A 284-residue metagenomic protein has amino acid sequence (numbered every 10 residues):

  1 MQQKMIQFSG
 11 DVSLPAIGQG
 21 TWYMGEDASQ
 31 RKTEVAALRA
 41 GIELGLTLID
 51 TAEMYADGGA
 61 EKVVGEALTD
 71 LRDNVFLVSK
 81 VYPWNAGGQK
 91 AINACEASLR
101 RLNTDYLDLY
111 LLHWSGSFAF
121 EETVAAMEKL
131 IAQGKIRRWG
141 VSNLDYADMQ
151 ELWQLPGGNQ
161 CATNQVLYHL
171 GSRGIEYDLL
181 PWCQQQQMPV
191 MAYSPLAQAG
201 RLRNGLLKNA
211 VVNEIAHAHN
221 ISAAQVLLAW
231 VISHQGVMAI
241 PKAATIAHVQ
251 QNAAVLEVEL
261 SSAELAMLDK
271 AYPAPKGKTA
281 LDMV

Functional and structural regions predicted by a protein language model:
M1-V75, M283-V284: N-terminal binding-site loop/beta-alpha segment at the start of enzyme catalytic domains that lines or forms
F8-S9, E43, G65-D73, E96-T104 (+3 more regions): Acidic (Asp/Glu)-rich catalytic clusters
V12-I17, G45-L48, R72-V75, T104-D108 (+4 more regions): Short, well-ordered coil/turn segments that N-cap beta-strands
G20-K32, S79-Q89, H113, F118: Active-site mouth loops of central-metabolism enzymes
A28-G41, G87-L102, E122, M149-Q150: Short, acidic/polar
N74-A86, L109-H113, N143, V166-Y168: A short, structured active-site edge motif that brings together acidic residues
L102-F118: Active-site groove signature of glycoside hydrolases
S115-V284: Beta/alpha (TIM)-barrel catalytic core signal, keyed to glycine-rich beta->alpha loops juxtaposed to Asp/Glu that bind
